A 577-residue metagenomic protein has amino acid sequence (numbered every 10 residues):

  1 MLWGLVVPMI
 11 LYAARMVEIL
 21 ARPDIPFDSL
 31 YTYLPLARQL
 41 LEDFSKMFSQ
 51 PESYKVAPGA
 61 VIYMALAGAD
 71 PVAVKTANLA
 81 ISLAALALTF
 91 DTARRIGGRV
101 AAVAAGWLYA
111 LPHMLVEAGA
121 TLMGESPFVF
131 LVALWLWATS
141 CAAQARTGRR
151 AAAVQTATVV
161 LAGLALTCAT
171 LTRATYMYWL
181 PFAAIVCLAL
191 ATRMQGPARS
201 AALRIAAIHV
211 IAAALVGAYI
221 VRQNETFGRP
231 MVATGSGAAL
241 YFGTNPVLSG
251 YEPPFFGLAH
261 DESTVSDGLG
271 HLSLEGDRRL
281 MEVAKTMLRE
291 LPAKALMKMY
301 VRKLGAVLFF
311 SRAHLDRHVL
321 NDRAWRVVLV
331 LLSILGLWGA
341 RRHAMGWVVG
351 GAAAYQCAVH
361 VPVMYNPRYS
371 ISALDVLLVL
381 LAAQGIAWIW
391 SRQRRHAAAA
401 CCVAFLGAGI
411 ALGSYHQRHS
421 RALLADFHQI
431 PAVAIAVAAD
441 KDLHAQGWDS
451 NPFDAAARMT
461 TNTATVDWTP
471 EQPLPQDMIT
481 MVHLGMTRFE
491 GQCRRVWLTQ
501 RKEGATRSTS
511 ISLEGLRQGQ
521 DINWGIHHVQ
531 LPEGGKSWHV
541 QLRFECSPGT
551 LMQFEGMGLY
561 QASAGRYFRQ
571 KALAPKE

Functional and structural regions predicted by a protein language model:
M1-V17, L188-R193, P197-A212: Start-transfer (signal-anchor) and selected internal transmembrane alpha helices of multi-pass inner/ER membrane
W3-G4, L86-L111, V129-F130, R150-A152 (+1 more regions): Transmembrane-helix signature of polytopic, membrane-embedded enzymes that assemble or transfer cell-envelope glycans
A21-L36, S45-Y63, A69-V72, R229-T234 (+3 more regions): Extracytoplasmic catalytic/substrate-binding loops of multi-pass membrane glycan-assembly enzymes
F27-D28, P51, K55, G59-A60 (+4 more regions): Multi-pass, polyprenyl lipid-linked donor-dependent membrane glycosyltransferases
V72-A73, T286-V349: Membrane-interface anchor segments at the N-terminal boundary of transmembrane helices in multi-pass membrane enzymes
T76-G97, L134, A138, L331-L335: Transmembrane-helix motifs of polytopic, lipid-linked glycan transferases
A105-G106, A110, Q155-R173, A214-G217 (+2 more regions): Membrane-interface alpha helices of multi-pass inner-membrane proteins
F227, M231-K303: Membrane-proximal stem/loop segments at transmembrane-domain junctions that anchor or position
